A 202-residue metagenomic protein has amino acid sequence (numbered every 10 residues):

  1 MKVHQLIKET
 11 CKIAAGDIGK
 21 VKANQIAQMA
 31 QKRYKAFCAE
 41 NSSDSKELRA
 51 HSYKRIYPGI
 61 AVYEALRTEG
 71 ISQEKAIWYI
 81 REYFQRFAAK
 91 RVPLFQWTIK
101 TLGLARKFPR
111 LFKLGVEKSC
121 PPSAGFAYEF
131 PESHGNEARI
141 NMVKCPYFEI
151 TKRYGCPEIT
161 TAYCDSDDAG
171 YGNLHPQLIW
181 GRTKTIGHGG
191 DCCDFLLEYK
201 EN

Functional and structural regions predicted by a protein language model:
M1-L66: N-terminal, charged low-complexity regulatory/assembly segments
V3, C11, E47, H51 (+6 more regions): Sparse, context-dependent recognition of short Cys/His-centered cofactor- or disulfide-binding micro-motifs
I18, G70-I71, H175: A broad structural signal for alpha-helix termini and local helix breaks/kinks
A23-A27, Q73, T161, G170: Alpha-helical interaction segments
A30-F37, N41, K46, H51-K54 (+5 more regions): Amphipathic, alpha-helical segments enriched in basic
K35, A127-E129, K200: Compositionally biased, intrinsically disordered low-complexity regions enriched in proline and serine
K54-P58, E64-G155, I159: Amphipathic interaction/junction segments at domain boundaries or subunit interfaces
N136-N202: C-terminal non-catalytic interaction appendages of large macromolecular assemblies
